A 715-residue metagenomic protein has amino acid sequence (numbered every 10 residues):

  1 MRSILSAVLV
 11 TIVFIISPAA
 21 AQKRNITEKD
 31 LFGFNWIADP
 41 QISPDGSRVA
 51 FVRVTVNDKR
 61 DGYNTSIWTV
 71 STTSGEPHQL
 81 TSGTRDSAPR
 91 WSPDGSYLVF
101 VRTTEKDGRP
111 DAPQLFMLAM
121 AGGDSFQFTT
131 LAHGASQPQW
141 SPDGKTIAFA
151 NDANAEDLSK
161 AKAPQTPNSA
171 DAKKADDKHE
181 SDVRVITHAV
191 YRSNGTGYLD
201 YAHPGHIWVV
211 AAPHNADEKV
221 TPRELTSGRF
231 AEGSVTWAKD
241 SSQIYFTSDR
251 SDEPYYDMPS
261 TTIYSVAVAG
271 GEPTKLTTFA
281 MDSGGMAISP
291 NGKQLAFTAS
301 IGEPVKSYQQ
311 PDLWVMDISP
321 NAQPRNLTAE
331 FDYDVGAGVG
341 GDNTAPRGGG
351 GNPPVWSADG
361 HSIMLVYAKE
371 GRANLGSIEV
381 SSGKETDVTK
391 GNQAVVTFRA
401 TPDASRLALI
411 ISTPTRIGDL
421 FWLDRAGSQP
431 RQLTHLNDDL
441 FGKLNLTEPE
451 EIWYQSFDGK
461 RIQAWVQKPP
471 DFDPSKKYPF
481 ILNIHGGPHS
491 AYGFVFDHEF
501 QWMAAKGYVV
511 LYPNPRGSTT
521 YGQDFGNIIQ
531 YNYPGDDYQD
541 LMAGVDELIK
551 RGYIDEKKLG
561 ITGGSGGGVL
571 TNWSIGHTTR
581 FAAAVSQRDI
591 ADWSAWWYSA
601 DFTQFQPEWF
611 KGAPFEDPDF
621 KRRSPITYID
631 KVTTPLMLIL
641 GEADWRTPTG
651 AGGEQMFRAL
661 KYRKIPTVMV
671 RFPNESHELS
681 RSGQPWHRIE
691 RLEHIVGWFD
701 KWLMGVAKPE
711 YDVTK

Functional and structural regions predicted by a protein language model:
Q41, A148-A150, E180-T187, S193-A211 (+7 more regions): Non-catalytic accessory segments flanking enzyme active sites
P44-D45, P93-D94, P142-D143, K239-D240 (+3 more regions): Residue-level detector of Asp-centered blade-edge/turn motifs that repeat once per structural unit in beta-propeller
G46-V49, G95-L98, I147, I244-Y245 (+3 more regions): Hydrophobic beta-strand positions that form the internal "hydrophobic ladder" of WD40/Gbeta-like beta-propeller blades
N64-T65, D152-D217, T247-R250, D257-Y264 (+5 more regions): Predominantly five- to eight-bladed beta-propeller fold
S71-G75, A119-G123, A212-A216, A267-G271 (+3 more regions): Short loop/turn segments that connect beta-strands within beta-propeller blades
R223, R325-G349, L436-P449: Surface-exposed loop and turn segments in beta-propeller and other repeat-based domains that flank or scaffold
K468, K476-G486: Short beta-strand element of the alpha/beta-hydrolase
E499, A505-K506, Y512-K715: Active-site-proximal cap/loop segments of hydrolase catalytic domains
